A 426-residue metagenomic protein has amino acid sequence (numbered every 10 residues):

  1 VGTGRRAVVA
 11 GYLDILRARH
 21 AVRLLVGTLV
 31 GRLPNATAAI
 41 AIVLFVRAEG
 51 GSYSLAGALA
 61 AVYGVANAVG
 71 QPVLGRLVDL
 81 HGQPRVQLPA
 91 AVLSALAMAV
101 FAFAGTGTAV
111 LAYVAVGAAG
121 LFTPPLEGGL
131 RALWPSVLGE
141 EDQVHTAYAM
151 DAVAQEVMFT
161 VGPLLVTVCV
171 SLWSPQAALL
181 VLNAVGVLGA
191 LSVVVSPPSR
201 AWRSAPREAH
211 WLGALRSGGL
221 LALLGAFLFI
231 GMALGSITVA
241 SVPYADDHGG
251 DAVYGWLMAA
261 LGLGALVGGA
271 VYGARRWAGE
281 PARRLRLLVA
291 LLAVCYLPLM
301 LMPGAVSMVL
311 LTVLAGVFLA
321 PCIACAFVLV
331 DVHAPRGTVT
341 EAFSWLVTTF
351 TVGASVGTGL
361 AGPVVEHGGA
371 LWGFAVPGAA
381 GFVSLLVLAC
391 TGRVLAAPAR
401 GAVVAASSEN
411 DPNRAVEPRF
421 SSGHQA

Functional and structural regions predicted by a protein language model:
A7-A66, A214-A259: Helix-loop boundary and gating motifs at the non-cytosolic
L29, A109-L126, L228, M308-P321: Hydrophobic core of transmembrane alpha-helices in multi-pass small-molecule transporters, especially MFS/SLC-type
G70-Q83, V170, V267-P281, V365: Helix-to-loop junctions at the C-terminal end of transmembrane segments in multipass secondary transporters
V92-G107, L291-P303: C-terminal ends and interior cores of transmembrane alpha-helices in multi-pass membrane transporters/permeases
A115-V157: Cytoplasmic helix-loop-helix junction between adjacent transmembrane helices in 12-TM secondary transporters
P124-L138, S241, P321-A334: Intracellular juxtamembrane helix-capping segments at the cytosolic ends of symmetry-related transmembrane helices
A282-A326: C-terminal transmembrane helical hairpin of 12-TM major facilitator-type secondary transporters
G337-A370: A late C-terminal transmembrane helix in Major Facilitator Superfamily
